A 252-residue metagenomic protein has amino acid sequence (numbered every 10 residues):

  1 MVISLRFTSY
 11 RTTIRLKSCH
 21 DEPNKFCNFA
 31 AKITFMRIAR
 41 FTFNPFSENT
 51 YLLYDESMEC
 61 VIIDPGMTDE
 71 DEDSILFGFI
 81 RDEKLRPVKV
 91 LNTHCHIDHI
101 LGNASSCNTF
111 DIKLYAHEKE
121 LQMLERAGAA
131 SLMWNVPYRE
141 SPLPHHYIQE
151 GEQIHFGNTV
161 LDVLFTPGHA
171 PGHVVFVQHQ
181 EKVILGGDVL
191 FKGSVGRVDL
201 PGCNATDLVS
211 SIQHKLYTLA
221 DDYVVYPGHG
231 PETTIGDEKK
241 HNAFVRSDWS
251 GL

Functional and structural regions predicted by a protein language model:
T8, T12-T13, A30-T34: Ala/Thr-enriched low-complexity intrinsically disordered regions
M36-E83, V175-G186: Conserved beta-strand hairpin/beta-sheet module of binuclear metal-dependent hydrolase folds, prominently
V61, L91, L114, I184-L185 (+1 more regions): Residue-level marker for buried hydrophobic side chains located in beta-strands that build the well-ordered beta-sheet
M67-D73, F77-F156, K240-D248: Active-site HxH/HxHxD metal-binding segment of metal-dependent hydrolases
M67-T68, A130, T159-L252: Metallo-beta-lactamase
